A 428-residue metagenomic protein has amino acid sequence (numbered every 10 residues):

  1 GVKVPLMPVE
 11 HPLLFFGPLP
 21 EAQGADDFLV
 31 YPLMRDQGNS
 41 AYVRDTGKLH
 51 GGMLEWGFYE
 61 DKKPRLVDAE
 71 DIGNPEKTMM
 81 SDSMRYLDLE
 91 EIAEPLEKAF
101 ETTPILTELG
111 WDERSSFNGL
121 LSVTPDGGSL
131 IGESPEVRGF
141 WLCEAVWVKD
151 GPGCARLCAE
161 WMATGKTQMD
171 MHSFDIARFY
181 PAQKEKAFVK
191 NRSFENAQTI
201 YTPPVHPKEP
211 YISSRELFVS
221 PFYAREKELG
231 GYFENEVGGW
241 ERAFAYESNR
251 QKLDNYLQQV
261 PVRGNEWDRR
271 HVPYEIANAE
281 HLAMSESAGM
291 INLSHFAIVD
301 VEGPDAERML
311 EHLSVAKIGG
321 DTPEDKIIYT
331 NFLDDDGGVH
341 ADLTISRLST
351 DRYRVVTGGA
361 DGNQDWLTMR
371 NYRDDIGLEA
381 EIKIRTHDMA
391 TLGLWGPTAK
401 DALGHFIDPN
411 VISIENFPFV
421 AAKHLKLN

Functional and structural regions predicted by a protein language model:
G1-V30: Central helical "cap/lid" subdomain
K3-M7, T167-M171, E234: A short alpha-helix-loop-beta-strand transition element characteristic of N-terminal alpha/beta dinucleotide-binding
V4-P8, V30-R35, Y42, D112 (+1 more regions): Short Gly/Pro-enriched turn/cap motifs at secondary-structure boundaries
P18-E21, T46-K48, D61, S134-P135 (+1 more regions): Short loop segments at secondary-structure junctions
A22-G57: Conserved FAD-binding catalytic core of PHBH/FMO-like flavoproteins
G38, L66-A69, P75-H206, P210-S214: C-terminal catalytic lobe of FAD-dependent flavoproteins
Y180-N428: Glycine/proline-enriched, intrinsically flexible loops and inter-domain linkers
